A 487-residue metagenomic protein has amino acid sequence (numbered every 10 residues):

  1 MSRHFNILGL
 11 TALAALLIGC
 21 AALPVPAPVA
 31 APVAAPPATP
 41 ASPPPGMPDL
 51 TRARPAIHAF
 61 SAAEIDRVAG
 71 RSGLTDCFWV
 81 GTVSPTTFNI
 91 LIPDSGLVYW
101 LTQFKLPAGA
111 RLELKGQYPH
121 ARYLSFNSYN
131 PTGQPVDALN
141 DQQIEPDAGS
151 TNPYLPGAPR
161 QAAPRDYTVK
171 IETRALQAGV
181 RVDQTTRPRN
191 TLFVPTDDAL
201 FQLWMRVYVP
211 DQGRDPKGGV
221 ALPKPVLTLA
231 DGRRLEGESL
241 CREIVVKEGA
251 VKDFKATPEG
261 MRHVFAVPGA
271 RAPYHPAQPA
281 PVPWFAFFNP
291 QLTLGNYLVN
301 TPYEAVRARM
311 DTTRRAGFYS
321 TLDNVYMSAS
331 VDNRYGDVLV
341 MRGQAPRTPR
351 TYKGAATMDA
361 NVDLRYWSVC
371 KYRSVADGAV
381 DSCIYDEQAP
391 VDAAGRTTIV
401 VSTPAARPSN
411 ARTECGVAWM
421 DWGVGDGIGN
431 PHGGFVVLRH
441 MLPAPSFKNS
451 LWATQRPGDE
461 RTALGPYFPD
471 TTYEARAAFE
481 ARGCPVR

Functional and structural regions predicted by a protein language model:
M1-L10: Bacterial N-terminal signal peptides that target proteins for export
T11-A12, A69: Secretory-pathway extracellular proteins and peptide precursors enriched for disulfide-bonded cysteines
I18-G19: C-terminal motif of bacterial Sec signal peptides marking the signal peptidase cleavage site
L23-T39: Short, low-complexity, disordered segments immediately C-terminal to signal peptides in bacterial exported proteins
P36-R487: A compositional/structural signature for long, glycine/proline-rich flexible linkers and loops on extracytoplasmic
